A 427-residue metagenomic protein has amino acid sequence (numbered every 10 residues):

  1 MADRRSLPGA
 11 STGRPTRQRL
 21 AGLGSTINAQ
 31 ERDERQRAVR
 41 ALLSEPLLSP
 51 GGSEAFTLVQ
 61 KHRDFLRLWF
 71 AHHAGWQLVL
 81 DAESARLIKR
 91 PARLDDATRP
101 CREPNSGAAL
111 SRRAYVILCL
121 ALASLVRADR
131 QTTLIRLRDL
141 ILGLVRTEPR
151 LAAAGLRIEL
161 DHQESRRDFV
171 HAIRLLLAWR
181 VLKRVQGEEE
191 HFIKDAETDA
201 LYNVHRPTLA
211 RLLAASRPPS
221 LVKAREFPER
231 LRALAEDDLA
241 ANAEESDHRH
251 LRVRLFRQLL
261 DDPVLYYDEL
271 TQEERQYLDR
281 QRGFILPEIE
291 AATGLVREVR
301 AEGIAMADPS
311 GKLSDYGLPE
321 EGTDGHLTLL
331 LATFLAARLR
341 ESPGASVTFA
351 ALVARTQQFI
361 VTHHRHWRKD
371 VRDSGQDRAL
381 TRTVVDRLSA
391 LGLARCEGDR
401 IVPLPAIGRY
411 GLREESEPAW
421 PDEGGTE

Functional and structural regions predicted by a protein language model:
M1-S106, G187-E197, L201, A210-D315: Eukaryotic partner-binding/assembly regions in large regulatory complexes
S25, Q30, A108-L134, H326-V347: Positively charged, polyanion-binding regions of nucleic-acid-associated proteins
V39-T57, A128-R157, D262-D268, P343-R372: Short acidic, hydrophobic short linear motifs in intrinsically disordered regions
L58-W69, L160-A178, D373-R387: Short amphipathic alpha-helical interaction segments
A74-L78, H171-I173, L177-E188, A292-E298 (+2 more regions): A short, conserved structural fragment
A121-N203: Internal, well-ordered domain-core segments that constitute the primary functional module of diverse proteins
K183, G187-P228, V384-E427: C-terminal engagement modules used by replication, chromatin/transcription, nuclear envelope/ESCRT, and ubiquitin
G294, E298-E427: Extended, amphipathic alpha-helical scaffolds
